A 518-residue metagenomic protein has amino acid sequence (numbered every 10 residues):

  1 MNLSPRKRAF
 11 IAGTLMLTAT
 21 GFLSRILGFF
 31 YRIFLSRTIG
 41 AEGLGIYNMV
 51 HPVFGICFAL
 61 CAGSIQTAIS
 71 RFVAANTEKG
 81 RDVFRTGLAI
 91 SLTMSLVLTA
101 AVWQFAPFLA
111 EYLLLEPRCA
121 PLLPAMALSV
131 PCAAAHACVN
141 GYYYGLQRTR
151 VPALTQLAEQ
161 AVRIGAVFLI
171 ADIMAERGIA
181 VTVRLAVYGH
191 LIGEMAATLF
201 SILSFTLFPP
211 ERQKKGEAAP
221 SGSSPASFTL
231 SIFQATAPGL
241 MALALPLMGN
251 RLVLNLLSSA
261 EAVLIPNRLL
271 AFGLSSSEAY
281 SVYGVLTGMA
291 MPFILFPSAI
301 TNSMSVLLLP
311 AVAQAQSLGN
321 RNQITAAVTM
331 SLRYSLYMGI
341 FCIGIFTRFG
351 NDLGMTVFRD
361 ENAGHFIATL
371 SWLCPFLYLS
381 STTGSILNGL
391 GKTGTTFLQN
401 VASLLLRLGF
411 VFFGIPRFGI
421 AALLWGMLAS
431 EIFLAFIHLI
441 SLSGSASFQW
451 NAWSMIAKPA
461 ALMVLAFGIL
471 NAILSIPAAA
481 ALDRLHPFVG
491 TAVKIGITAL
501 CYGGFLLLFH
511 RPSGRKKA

Functional and structural regions predicted by a protein language model:
M1-L27, D82, S223-R251, N322-T325 (+1 more regions): N-terminal membrane topogenesis motif
A9-Q66, L96-T99, W103, S129 (+1 more regions): Signature of the first transmembrane helix
L35-G55, R118-A120, I179, V183-R184 (+4 more regions): Interfacial/gating helices of multi-pass transporter permease domains
A62-T77, I294-G319, T325-V328, L332: Helix-loop junctions and terminal segments of transmembrane helices in multi-pass membrane transport/translocation
T86-Y112, T325-F376, G409: Alpha-helical transmembrane segments of multi-pass membrane transport and lipid-handling proteins
A133-T155, W372-A402, F413: Membrane-interface junctions at transmembrane-helix termini in multi-pass inner-membrane proteins
R150, A161-S204, G394, L404-F436 (+4 more regions): Membrane-interface helix-loop junctions in multi-pass transport and translocation proteins
R251, L256, S454-K516: Transmembrane alpha-helical segments of multi-pass transport proteins
